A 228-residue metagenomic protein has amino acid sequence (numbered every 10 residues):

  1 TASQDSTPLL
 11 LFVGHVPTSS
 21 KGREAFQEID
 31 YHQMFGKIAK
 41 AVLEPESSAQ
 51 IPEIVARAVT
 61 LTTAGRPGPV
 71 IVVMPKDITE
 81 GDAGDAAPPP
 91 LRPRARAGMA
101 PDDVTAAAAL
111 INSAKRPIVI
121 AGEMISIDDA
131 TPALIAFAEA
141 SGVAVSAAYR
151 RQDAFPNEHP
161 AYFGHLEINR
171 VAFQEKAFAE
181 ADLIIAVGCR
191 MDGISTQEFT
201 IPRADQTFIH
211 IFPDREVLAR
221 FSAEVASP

Functional and structural regions predicted by a protein language model:
T1-P228: N-terminal alpha/beta PP-like core and its mobile active-site loop of ThDP/TPP-dependent enzymes
